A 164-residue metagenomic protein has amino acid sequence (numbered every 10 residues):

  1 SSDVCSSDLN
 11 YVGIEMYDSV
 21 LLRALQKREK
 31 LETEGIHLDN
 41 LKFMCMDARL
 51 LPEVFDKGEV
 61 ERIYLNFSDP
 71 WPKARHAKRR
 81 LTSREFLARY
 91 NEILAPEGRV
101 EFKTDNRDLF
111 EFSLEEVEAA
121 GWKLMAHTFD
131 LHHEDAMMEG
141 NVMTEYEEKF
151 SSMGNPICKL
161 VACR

Functional and structural regions predicted by a protein language model:
S1-S6: Short, small-residue-biased leader/transition segments that mark boundaries at the very start of proteins
L9-I14: Short beta-strand element of Class I
Y17-D18: Conserved SAM/SAH-binding beta-strand->alpha-helix loop
L25-R62: S-adenosyl-L-methionine
R49, V54, V60-L81: A short SAM/SAH-binding and catalytic strip from SAM-dependent methyltransferases
A74-A77, R99-A120: Conserved class I S-adenosyl-L-methionine
R80-R99: A short glycine-rich, Lys/Arg-flanked "PGG" loop and its adjoining helix->strand segment in the class I
S113-R164: Class I S-adenosyl-L-methionine
